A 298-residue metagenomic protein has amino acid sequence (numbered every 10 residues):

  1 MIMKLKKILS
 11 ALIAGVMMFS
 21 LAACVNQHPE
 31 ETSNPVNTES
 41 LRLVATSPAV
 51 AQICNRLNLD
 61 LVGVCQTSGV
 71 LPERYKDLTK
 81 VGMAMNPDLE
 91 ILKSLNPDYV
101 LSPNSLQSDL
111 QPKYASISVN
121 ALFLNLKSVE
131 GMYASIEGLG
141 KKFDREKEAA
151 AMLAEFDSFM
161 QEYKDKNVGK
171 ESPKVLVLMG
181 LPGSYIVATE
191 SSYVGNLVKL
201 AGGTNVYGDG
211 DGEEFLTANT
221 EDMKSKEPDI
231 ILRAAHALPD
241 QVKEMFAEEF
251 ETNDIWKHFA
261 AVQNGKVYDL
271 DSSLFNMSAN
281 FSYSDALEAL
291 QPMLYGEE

Functional and structural regions predicted by a protein language model:
I2-L12: Bacterial N-terminal signal peptides that target proteins for export
S20-A23: C-terminal motif of bacterial Sec signal peptides marking the signal peptidase cleavage site
V25-H28: Bacterial signal peptide processing site
S40-L57, E148-G202: Basic- and aromatic-lined ligand-binding clefts that recognize polyanionic substrates
L41, G131-E137, K141-D144, A150 (+3 more regions): Structured C-terminal subdomain patch of bacterial secreted/periplasmic proteins
V44-L95, Y99-S105, V206: A short, structured surface patch at a secondary-structure boundary
S68-R74, I186-F215: Alpha-helical, coiled-coil/dimerization segments enriched in small aliphatic residues
D88-S102, V119, N219-R233: Proline-aspartate-enriched helix->loop->beta-strand connector
